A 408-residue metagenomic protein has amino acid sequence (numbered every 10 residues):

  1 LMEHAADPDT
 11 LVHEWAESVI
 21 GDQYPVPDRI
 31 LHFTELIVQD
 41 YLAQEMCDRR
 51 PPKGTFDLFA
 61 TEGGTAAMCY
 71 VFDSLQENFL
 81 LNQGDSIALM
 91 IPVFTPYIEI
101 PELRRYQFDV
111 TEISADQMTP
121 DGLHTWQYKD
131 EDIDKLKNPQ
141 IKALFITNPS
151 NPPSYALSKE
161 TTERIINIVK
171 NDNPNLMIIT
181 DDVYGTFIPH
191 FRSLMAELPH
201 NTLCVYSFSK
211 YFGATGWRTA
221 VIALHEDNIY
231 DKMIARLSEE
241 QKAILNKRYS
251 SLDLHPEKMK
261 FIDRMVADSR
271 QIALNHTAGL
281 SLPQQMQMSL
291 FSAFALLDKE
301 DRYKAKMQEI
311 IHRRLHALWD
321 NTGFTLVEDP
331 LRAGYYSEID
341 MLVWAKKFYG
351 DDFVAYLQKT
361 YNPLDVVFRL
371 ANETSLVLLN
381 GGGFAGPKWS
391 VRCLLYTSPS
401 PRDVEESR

Functional and structural regions predicted by a protein language model:
E3-H4, G21-V26, M118-Q127, P153-K159 (+4 more regions): Short, flexible/disordered intra-domain loops and linkers
A5-N173, G185-P199, L203: Conserved core of the PLP fold type I
M195-K260: Active-site PLP attachment segment
A243-I310, L315-L318: Structural motif of enzymes handling amino- and sulfur-group chemistry
Q287, F294, D301-W319, L326-V354: Conserved glycine-rich beta-strand-loop-beta hairpin in the small C-terminal domain of fold type I
E328-Y335, I339, Y356-R392: Conserved PLP cofactor-binding pocket of PLP-dependent enzymes
Y396-D403: Conserved small/polar residues in nucleotide/adenosyl-binding loops
